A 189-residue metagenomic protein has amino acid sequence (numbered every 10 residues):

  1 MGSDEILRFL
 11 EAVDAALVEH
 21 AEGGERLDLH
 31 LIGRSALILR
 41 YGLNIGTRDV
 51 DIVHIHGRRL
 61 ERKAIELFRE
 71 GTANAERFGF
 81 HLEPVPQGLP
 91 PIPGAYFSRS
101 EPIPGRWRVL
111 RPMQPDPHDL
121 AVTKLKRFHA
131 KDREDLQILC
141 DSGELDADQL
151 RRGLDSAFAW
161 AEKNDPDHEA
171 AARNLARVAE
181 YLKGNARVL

Functional and structural regions predicted by a protein language model:
M1-L189: Compositionally biased terminal segments of proteins
